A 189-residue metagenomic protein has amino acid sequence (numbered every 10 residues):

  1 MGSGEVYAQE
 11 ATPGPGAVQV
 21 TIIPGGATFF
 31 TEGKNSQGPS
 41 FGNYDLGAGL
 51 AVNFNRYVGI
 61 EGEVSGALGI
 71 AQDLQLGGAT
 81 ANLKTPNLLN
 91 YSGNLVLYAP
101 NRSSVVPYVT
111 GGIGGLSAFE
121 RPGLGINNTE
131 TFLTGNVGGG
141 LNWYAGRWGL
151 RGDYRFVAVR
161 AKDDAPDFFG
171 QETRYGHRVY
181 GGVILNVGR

Functional and structural regions predicted by a protein language model:
M1-Y7: C-terminal segment of classical bacterial N-terminal signal peptides
Q9-A11, T21-G26, G49-G123, F132 (+2 more regions): Gram-negative (and chloroplast) outer-membrane scaffold detector with strong preference for beta-barrel transmembrane
G14, S36-N43, T80-N87, G125-L133 (+1 more regions): Replace "Gram-negative outer membrane beta-barrel proteins" with "bacterial and organellar outer membrane beta-barrel
A17-G49: N-terminal targeting signals for Sec/Tat export/insertion, comprising classic cleavable signal peptides
T31-G38, Q72-A79, F119-N127, K162-F169: Outer-membrane beta-barrel translocator domains and adjoining extracellular loop/strand segments of Gram-negative
P39-F41, R102, N142-Y144, G149 (+3 more regions): Subset of outer-membrane beta-barrel
A118-A161: A charged, solvent-exposed segment within the mature domains of Sec-exported extracytoplasmic proteins
